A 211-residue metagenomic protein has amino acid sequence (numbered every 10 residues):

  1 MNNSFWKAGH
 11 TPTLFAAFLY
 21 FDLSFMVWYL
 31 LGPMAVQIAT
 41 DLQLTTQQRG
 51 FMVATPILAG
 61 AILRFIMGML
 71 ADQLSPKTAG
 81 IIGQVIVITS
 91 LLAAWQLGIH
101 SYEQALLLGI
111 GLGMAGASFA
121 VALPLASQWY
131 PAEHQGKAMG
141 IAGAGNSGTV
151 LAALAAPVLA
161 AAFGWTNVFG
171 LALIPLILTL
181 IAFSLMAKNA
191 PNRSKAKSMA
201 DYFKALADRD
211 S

Functional and structural regions predicted by a protein language model:
M1-A8, A190-S211: Juxtamembrane intracellular "pre-TM" segments in multi-pass secondary transporters
G9-P33, D210-S211: Pair of pore-lining "gating" transmembrane helices in MFS-fold secondary transporters
Y29, I57-F65, A117, T149-L151: Residue-level signature of mid-helix packing/kink "hotspots" within the transmembrane helices of 12-pass Major
L63-S75: Helix-to-loop junctions at the C-terminal end of transmembrane segments in multipass secondary transporters
K77-G80: Primarily marks hydrophobic transmembrane alpha-helices of the MFS/SLC 12-helix fold
V85-I99: C-terminal ends and interior cores of transmembrane alpha-helices in multi-pass membrane transporters/permeases
Q104, I141-A187: Helix-loop-helix hairpin linking two adjacent transmembrane segments in secondary transporters
L108-G145: Cytoplasmic helix-loop-helix junction between adjacent transmembrane helices in 12-TM secondary transporters
